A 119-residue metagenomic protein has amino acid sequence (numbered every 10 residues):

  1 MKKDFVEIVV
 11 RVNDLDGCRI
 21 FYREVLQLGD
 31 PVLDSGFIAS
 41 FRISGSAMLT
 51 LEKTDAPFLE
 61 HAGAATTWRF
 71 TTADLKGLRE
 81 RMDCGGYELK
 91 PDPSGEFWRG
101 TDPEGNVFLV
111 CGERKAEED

Functional and structural regions predicted by a protein language model:
M1-R19, S46-A47, T66-W68, R114-D119: N-terminal beta-strand motif that seeds the catalytic metal site of vicinal oxygen chelate
V6, Q27, F37, T66 (+1 more regions): Residue-level marker for the onset of beta-strands and adjacent loop->beta junctions in well-ordered domains
V10, P31-V32, K90-S94: Short beta-strand-to-loop elements that line the ligand-binding cleft of bilobed periplasmic-binding protein-like
D14-G29, R81-M82: Amphipathic alpha-helical segments
L15, D34, S44, A73-L75 (+2 more regions): A short, compositionally biased micro-patch
G29-A64, V107-R114: Conserved short beta-strand elements that form part of the metal-binding/catalytic scaffold of enzyme active sites
H61-K90: Mid-chain, well-packed structural core segment of small domains
E80-D119: Vicinal oxygen chelate
